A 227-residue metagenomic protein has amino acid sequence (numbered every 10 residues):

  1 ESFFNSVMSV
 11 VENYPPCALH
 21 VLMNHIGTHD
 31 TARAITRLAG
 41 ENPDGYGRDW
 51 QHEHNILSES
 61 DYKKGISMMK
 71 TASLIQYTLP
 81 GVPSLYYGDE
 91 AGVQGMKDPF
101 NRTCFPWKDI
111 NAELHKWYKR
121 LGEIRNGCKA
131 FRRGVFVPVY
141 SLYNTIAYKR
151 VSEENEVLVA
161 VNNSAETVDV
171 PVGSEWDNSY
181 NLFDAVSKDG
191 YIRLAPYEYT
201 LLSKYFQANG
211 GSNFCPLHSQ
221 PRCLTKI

Functional and structural regions predicted by a protein language model:
E1-L217, P221-C223, I227: Active-site and adjacent substrate-binding regions of carbohydrate-active enzymes
